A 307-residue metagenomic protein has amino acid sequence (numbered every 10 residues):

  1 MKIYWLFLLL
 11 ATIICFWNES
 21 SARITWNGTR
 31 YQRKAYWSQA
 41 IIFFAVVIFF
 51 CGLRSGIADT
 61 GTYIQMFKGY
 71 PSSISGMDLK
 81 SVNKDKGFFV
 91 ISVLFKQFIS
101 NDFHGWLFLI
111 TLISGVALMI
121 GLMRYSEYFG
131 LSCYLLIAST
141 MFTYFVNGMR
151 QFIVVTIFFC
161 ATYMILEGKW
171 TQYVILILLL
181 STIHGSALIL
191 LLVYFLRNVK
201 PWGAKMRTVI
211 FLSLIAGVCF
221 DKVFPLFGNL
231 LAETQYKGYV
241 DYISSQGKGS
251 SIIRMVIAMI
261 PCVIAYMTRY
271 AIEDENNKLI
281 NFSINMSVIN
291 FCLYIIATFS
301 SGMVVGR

Functional and structural regions predicted by a protein language model:
M1-I3, A11-R23, R30-A58, V218: Transmembrane signal-anchor helices characteristic of membrane glycosylation enzymes that use polyprenol
G61-I64, F89, Y194-G306: Alpha-helical transmembrane segments and terminal signal-anchor/GPI-anchor hydrophobic tails, characterized by long
G61-S72, D78-S100: Short hydrophobic/aromatic helix or loop-helix immediately within or flanking a transmembrane segment in polytopic
K86, F98-I113: Loop-to-helix entry region of an early transmembrane alpha helix in multi-pass inner-membrane enzymes
M119-S139: Transmembrane-helix signature of polytopic, membrane-embedded enzymes that assemble or transfer cell-envelope glycans
M141, Q172-F195: Membrane-interface alpha helices of multi-pass inner-membrane proteins
V146-F152: Short acidic/glycine- and proline-prone juxtamembrane loop motifs at membrane-interface regions of multi-pass membrane
F158-Q172: Membrane-interface transmembrane helices that cradle and orient dolichyl/undecaprenyl
